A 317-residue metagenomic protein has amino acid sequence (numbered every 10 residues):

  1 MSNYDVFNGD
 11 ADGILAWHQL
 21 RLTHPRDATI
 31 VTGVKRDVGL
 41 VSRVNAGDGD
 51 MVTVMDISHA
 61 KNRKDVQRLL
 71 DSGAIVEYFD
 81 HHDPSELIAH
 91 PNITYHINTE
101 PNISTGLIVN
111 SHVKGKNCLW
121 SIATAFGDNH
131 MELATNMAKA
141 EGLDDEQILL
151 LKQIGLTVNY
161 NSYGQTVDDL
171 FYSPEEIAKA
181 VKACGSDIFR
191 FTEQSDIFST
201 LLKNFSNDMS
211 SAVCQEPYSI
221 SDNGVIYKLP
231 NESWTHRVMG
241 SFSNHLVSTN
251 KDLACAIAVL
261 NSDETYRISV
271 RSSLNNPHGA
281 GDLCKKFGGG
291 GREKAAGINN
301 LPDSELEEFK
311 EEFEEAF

Functional and structural regions predicted by a protein language model:
M1-Q153, Y227, N231-A254, V259-F317: Replace "Mg2+/Mn2+-dependent" with "divalent metal-dependent
V34, A123, I148, F171 (+3 more regions): Low-complexity, intrinsically disordered regions enriched in charged/polar residues
R43-N45, I88-H90, H96, N136 (+5 more regions): Extended interaction regions within the primary functional domain
A46, D71, K114, A125 (+7 more regions): Generic surface-pattern signal
H59, S162-E175, E193-N207, R237-S243: Short N-terminal helix-initiation segments at or just after the protein's N-terminus
T99-E100, A180-Y227: Oxyanion-binding "anion nests"
H130-L133, N161, I188, E216-N223 (+2 more regions): Short secondary-structure junctions and interdomain/linker hinges
A134-C184: Loop-centered beta-sheet repeat module
